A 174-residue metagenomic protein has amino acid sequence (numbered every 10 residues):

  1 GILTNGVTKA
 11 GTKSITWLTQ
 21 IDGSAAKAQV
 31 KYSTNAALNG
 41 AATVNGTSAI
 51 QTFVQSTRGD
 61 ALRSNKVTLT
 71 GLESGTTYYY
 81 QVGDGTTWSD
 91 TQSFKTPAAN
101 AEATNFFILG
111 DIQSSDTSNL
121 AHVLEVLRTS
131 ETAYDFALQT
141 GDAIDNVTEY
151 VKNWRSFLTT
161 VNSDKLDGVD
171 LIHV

Functional and structural regions predicted by a protein language model:
G1-V174: Divalent metal-dependent phosphoesterase catalytic cores across multiple superfamilies
